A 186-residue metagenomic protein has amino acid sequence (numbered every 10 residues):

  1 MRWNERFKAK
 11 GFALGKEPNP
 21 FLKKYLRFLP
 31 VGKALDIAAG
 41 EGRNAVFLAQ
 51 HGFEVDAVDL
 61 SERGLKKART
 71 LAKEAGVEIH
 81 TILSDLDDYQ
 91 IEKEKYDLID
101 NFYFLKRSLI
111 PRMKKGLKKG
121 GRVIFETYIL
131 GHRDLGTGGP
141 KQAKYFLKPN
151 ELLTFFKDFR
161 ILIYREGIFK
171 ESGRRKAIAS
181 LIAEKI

Functional and structural regions predicted by a protein language model:
M1-L29: Conserved class I S-adenosyl-L-methionine
G32-G40: Conserved class I S-adenosyl-L-methionine
S61-R63: Conserved SAM/SAH-binding beta-strand->alpha-helix loop
A75-L86: Conserved SAM-binding strand-loop segment of SAM-dependent methyltransferases
Y89-L98: A short acidic, Gly/Pro-enriched loop at the edge of an enzyme's catalytic core that lines a small-molecule cofactor
L105-L117: A short, conserved alpha-helix within the catalytic core of class I
G121-Y128: Conserved beta-strand signature within the Rossmann-like core of class I S-adenosyl-L-methionine
G167-I186: Core SAM-dependent methyltransferase catalytic element
